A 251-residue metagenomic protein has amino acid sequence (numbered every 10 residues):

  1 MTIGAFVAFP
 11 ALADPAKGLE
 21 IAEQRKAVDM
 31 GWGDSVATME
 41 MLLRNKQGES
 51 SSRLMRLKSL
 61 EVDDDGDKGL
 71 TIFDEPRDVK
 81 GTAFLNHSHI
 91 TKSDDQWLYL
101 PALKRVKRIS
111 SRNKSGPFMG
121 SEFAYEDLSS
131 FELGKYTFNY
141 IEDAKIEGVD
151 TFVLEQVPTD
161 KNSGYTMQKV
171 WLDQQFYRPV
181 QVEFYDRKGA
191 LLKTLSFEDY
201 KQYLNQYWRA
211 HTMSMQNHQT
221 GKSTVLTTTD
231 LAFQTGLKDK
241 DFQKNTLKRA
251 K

Functional and structural regions predicted by a protein language model:
M1-A5: Sec-dependent N-terminal signal peptides
A8-P10: N-terminal signal peptide c-region/cleavage motif recognized by signal peptidases
D14-A102, N139: N-terminal mature ectodomain segment of secretory-pathway/periplasmic proteins
L19-E20, S51-S52, L128-Y140, G189-T194: A short, amphipathic edge element
W32-V36, G66-K68, L133-K135, V149-T151 (+1 more regions): Sequence-level motif detector for i,i+2 pairs with an aromatic at +2
D74, L85-H87, D95-Y99, R105-I109 (+2 more regions): Gly/Pro-enriched, hydrophobic low-complexity segments that function as extracytoplasmic propeptides/linkers
E142-K145: A short, surface-exposed loop/turn module that caps and links secondary-structure elements
A250-K251: Short, solvent-exposed mixed-charge patches
